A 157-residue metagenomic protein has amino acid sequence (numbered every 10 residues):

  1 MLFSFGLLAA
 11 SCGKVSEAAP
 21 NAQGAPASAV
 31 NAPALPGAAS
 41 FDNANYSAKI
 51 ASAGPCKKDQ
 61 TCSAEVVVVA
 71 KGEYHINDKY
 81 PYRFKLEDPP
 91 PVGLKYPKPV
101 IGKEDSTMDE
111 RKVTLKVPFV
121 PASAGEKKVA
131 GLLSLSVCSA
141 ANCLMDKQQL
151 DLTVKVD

Functional and structural regions predicted by a protein language model:
M1-G6: Sec-dependent N-terminal signal peptides
L8-S11: C-terminal motif of bacterial Sec signal peptides marking the signal peptidase cleavage site
V15-D157: Extracellular/lumen-exposed scaffold segments
